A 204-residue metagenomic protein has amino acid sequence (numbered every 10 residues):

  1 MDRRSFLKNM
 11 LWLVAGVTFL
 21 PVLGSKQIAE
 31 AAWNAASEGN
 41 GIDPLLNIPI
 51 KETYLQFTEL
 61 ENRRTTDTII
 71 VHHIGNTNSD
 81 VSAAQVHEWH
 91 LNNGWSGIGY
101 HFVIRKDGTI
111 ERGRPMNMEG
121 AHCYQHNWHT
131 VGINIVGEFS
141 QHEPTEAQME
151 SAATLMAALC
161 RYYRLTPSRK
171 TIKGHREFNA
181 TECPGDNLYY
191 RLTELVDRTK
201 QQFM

Functional and structural regions predicted by a protein language model:
M1-D2, F6-V14, T18-I69, I74 (+3 more regions): Basic/polar, cationic surfaces and motifs that engage anionic cell-wall and phosphate/carboxylate ligands
Y54-L60, W89-L91, I98, E119-H122 (+1 more regions): Intrinsically disordered, low-complexity boundary segments flanking structured domains
E61-T65, N93-S96, V103-I104, C123-H129 (+1 more regions): Extracellular/periplasmic catalytic domains that process cell-envelope and extracellular macromolecules
R63-G94: Active-site acidic/histidine clusters and adjacent loop/turn architecture that either coordinate catalytic ions
G99-K106, E111-R112: Helix-terminus loop motifs that line ligand-binding clefts
H101-V103, T130-E138: Catalytic nucleophile-His microenvironment captured as a short glycine-rich beta-strand/loop that brackets
T109, M116-G132: Short, surface-exposed glycine/acidic/tryptophan-bearing loops
